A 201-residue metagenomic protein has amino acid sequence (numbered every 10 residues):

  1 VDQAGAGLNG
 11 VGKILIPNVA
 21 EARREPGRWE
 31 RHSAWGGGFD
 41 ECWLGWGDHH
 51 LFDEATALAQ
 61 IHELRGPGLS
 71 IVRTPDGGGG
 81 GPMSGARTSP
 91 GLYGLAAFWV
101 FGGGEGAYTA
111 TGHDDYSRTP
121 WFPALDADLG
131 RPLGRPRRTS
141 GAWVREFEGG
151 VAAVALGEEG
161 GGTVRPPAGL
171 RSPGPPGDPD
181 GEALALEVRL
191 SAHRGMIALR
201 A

Functional and structural regions predicted by a protein language model:
V1-A201: Glycan-processing catalytic domains of CAZymes
